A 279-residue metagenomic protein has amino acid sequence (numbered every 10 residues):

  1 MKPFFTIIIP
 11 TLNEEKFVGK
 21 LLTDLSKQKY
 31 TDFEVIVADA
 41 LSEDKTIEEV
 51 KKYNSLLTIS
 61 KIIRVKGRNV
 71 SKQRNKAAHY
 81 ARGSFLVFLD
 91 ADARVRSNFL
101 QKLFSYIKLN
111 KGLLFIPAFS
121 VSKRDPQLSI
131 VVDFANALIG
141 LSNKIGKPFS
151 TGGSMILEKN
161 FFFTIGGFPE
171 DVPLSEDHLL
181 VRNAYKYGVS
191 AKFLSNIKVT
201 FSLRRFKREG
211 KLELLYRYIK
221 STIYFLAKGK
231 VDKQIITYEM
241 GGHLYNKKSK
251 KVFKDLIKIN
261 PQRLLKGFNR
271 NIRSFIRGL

Functional and structural regions predicted by a protein language model:
T23-D32: Short, acidic, metal-binding catalytic loop of nucleotide-sugar glycosyltransferases
F33-L41, I63-K66: Short beta-strand/loop segment that forms part of the nucleotide-sugar
D39-E48, A93: A conserved acidic beta->alpha catalytic loop
V65-A81: Glycine-rich, basic loop-to-helix element that forms the pyrophosphate-binding segment of sugar-nucleotide handling
L86: Short aromatic/hydrophobic "clamp" motif used to bind/position activated sugar donors
N98-Q127: Conserved donor NDP-sugar-binding/catalytic core segment of glycosyltransferases
I116-G153: Short, flexible, basic/aromatic active-site loop/helix in glycosyltransferases
L174-L180: Acidic donor-binding loop at a coil-to-helix junction in glycosyltransferase catalytic cores that engages
